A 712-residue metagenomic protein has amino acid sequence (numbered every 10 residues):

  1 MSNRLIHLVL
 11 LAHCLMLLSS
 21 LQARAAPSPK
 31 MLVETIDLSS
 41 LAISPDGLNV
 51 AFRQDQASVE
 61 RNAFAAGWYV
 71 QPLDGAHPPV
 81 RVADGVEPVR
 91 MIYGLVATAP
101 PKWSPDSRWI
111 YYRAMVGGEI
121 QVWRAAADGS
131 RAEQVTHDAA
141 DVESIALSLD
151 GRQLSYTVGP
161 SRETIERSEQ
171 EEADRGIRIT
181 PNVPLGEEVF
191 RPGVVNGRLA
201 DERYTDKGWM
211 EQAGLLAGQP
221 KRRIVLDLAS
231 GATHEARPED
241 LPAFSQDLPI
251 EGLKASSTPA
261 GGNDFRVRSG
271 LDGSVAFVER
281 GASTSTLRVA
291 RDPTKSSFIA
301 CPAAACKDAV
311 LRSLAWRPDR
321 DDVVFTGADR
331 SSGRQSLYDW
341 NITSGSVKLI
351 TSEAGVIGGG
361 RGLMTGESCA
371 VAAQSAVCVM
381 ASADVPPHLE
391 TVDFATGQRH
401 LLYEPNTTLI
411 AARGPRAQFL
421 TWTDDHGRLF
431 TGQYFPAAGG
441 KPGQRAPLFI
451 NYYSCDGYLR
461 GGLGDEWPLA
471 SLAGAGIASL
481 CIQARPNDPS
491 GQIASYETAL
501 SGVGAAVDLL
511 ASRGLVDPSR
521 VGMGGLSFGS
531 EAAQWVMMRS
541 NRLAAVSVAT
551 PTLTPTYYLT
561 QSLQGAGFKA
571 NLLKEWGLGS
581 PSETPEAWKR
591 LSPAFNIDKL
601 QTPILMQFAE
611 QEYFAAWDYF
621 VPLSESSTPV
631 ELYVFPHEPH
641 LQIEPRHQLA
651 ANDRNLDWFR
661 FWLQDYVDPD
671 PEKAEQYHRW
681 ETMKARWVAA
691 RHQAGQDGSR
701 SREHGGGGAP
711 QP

Functional and structural regions predicted by a protein language model:
L8-S20: Bacterial N-terminal signal peptides
R24-D37, Q71-A97, A125-E143, L226-N263 (+6 more regions): Multi-bladed beta-propeller domains
A51-S58, A99-P105, I110-G117, S155-S161 (+10 more regions): Beta-strand C-termini and the immediately following turn/loop, strongest in propeller blades
R61-W68, G118-W123, E163-Q170, P220-I224 (+3 more regions): Structural motif
A65-Y69, G159-P238, R399-P405, G462-P468: Predominantly five- to eight-bladed beta-propeller fold
K221-R222, L349-K441, E466-A470, G474-A475 (+2 more regions): Non-catalytic accessory segments flanking enzyme active sites
Y403-S519, L526: Cap/lid segment of the alpha/beta-hydrolase catalytic domain
P468, G474, I482-P712: Active-site-proximal cap/loop segments of hydrolase catalytic domains
